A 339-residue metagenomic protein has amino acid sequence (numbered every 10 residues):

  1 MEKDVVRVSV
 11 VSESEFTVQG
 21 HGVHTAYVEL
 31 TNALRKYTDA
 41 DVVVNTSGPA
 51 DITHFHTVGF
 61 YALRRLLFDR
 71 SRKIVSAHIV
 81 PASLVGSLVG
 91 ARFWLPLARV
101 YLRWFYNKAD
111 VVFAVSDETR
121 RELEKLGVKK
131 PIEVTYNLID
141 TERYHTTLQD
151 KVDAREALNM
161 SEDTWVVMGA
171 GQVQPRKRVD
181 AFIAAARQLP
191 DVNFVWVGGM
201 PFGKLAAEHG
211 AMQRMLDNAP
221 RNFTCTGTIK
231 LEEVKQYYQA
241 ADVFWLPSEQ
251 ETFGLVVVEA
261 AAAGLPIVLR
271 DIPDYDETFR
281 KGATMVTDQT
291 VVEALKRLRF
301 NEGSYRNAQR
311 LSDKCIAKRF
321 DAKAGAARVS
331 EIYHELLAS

Functional and structural regions predicted by a protein language model:
W94-V112: Membrane-proximal helix-turn-helix segments that form the acceptor-binding/catalytic region of lipid-linked
Y106, T228, Q236-A241: Short alpha-helical donor nucleotide-sugar binding micro-motif in glycosyltransferases
S161-K177, I183-L189, V195: Conserved donor-binding/catalytic core segment of Leloir-type glycosyltransferases
A170, N193-G210, G227: Glycosyltransferase donor-sugar binding loop
E208-E232: Nucleotide-activated donor-binding/catalytic signature segment of Leloir-type glycosyltransferases, i.e., the conserved
E249: Aromatic "clamp/platform" in nucleotide-sugar-dependent glycosyltransferases that forms part of the donor/acceptor
P266-L269: Short hydrophobic beta-strand element within catalytic cores of glycosyltransferases and related nucleotide-activated
D276-L298: Change "using UDP/GDP/dTDP sugars" to "using nucleotide sugars
